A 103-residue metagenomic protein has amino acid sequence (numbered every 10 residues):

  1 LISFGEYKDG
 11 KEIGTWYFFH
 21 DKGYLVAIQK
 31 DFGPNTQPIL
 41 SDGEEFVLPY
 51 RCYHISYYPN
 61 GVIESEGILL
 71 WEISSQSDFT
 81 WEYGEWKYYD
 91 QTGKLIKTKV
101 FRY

Functional and structural regions predicted by a protein language model:
L1-Y103: Glycine/tyrosine- and acidic-biased, solvent-exposed loop/turn segments at the edges of beta-strands
